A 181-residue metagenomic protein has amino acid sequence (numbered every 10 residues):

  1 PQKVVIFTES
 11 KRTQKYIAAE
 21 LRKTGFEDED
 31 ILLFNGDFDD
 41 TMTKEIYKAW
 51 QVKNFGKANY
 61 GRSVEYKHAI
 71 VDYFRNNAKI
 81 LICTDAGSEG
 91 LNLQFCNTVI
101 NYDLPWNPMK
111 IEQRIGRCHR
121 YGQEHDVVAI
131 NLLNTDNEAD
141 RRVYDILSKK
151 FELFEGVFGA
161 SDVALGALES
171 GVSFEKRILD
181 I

Functional and structural regions predicted by a protein language model:
Q2-S10: Conserved RecA-like ASCE P-loop NTPase motor core of nucleic-acid helicases/translocases
K11-T13, F38-D40, G87-E89, P105-P108 (+2 more regions): Conserved nucleotide-binding/hydrolysis micro-motifs of P-loop NTPases
K15-E20, T43-E45, Q94-F95, E112 (+1 more regions): A short acidic (Asp/Glu
F26, R117-V127, G156: Arginine/glycine-rich "motif VI" loop of SF2 helicases in the C-terminal RecA-like domain
D28-T84: Conserved helicase ATPase core of P-loop NTP-dependent helicases/translocases
H68-V71, I82-C96, I115-Q123: SF2 helicase motor core recognition
L91-L104, V128-N131: A short beta-strand element within the Helicase C-terminal
H125-I181: C-terminal accessory region of SF2 helicases/translocases
